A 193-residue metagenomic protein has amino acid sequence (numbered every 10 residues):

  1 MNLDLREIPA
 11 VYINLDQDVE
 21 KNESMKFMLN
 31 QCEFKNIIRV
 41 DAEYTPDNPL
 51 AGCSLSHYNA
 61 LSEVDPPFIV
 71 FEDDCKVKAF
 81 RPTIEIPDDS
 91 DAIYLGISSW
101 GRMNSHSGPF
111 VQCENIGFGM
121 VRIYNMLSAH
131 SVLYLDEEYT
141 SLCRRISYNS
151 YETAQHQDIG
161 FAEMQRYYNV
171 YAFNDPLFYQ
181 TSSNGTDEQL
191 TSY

Functional and structural regions predicted by a protein language model:
M1-F71, C75-Y193: An acidic/histidine-cluster motif and surrounding catalytic segment that typifies divalent-metal-assisted enzyme active
